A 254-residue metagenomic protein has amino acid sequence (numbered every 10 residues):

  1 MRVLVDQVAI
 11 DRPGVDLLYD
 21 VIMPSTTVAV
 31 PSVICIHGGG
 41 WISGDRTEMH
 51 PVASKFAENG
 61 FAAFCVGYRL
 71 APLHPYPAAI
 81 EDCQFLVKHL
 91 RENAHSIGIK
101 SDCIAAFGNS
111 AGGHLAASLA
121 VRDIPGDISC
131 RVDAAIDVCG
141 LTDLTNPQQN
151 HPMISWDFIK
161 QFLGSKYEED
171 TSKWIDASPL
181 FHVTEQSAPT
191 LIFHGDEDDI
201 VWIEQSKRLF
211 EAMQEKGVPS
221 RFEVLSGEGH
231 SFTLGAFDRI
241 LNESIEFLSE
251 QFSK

Functional and structural regions predicted by a protein language model:
M1-K254: Alpha/beta-hydrolase superfamily serine-hydrolase fold, recognizing
